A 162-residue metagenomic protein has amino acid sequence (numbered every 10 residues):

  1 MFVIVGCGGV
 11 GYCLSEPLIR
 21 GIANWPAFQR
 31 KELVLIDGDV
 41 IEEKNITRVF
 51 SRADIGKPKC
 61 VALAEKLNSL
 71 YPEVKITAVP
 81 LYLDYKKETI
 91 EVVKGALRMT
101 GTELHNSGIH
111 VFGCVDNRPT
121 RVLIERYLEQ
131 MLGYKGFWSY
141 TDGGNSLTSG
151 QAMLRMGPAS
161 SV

Functional and structural regions predicted by a protein language model:
M1-V162: Adenine nucleotide-associated cytosolic modules
